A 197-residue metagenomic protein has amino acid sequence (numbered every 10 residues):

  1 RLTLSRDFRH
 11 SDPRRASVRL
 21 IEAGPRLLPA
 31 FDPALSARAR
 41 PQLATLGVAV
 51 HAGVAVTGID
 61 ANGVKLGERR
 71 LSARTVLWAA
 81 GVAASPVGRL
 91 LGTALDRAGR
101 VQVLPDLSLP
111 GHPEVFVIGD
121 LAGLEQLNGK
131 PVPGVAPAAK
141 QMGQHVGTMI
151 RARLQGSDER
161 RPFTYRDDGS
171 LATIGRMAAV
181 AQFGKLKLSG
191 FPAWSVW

Functional and structural regions predicted by a protein language model:
R1-V54: Rossmann-like dinucleotide-binding cores of NAD(P)H-dependent redox enzymes
H10-S11, L107-S108, P162-F163: Short secondary-structure boundary/capping segments
A16, P113, D167-G169: Change "...and in nucleic-acid phosphodiester-cleaving endonucleases..." to "...and in nucleic-acid processing enzymes
R19-I21, H51, L77, F116 (+1 more regions): Hydrophobic/aromatic beta-strand patches that form the interior of the parallel beta-sheet core in alpha/beta enzyme
A23, D120, R176: Cofactor-binding loop segments of dinucleotide-utilizing enzymes, especially the Rossmann-like FAD- and NAD(P)+-binding
A52-G63: A conserved short coil-to-beta-strand element within the FAD-binding core of flavoproteins
N62-K65, R70-Q141, T148: FAD-site-proximal beta/loop scaffold in flavoenzymes
M142-W197: C-terminal, flexible cofactor-proximal segment of oxidoreductases
